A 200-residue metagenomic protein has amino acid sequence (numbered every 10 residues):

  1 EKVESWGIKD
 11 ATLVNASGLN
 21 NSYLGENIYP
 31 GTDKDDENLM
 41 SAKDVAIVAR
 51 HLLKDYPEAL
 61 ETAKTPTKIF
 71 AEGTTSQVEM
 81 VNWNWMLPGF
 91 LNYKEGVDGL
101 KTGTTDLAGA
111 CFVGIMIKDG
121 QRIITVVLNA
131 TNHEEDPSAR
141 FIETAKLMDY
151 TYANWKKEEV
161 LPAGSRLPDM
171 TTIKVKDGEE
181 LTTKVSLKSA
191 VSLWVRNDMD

Functional and structural regions predicted by a protein language model:
E1-G18: Short, charged, amphipathic alpha-helices and their helix-cap/turn boundaries
N15-N21, T65-P66: Short linear capping/connector segments at secondary-structure termini
G25-D200: Domain-terminus/edge residues, biased toward the C-terminal soluble/receptor-binding domains of extracytoplasmic
